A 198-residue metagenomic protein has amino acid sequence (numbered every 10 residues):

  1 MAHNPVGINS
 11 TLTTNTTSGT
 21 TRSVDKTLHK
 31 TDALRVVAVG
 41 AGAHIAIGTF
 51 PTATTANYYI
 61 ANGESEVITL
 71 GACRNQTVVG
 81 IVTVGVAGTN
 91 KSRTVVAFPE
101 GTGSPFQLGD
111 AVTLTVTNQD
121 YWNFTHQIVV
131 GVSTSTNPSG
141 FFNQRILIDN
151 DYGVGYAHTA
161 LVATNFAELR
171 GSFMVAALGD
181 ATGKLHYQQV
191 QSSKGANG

Functional and structural regions predicted by a protein language model:
M1-V24, H186-G198: Short, intrinsically disordered N-terminal pre-domain segments
N9-K30, P51-T54, V86-T102, Q119 (+1 more regions): Surface-exposed ligand/attachment interfaces on beta-rich extracellular proteins
S10, P51-R74: Intrinsically disordered, low-complexity Pro/Gly/Ser/Thr-rich segments with frequent PxxP/GP/PP motifs and embedded
T21-K26, G63-A72, R170-M174: Beta-sandwich interaction modules
T31-A38, V175: Hydrophobic beta-strand segments within beta-rich accessory/binding domains
V37-N57: Short, surface-exposed beta-strand/strand-loop-strand elements in extracellular ectodomains
C73-R93, A97-Q189, A196-G198: Small/polar beta-strand repeat architecture
